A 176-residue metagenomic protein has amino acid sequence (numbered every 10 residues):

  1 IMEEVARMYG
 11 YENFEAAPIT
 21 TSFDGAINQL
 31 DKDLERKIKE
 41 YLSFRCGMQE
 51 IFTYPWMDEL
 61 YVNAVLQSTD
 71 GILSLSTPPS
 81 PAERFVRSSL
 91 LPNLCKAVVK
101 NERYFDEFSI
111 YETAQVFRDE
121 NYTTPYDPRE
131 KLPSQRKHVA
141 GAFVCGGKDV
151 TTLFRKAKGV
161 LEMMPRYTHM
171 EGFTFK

Functional and structural regions predicted by a protein language model:
I1-K176: Extended beta-strand-rich architecture
